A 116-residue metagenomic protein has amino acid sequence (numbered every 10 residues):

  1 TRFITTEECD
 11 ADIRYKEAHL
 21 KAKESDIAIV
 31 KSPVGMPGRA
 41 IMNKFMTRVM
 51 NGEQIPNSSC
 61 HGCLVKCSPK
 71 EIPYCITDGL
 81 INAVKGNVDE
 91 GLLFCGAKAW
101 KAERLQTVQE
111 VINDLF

Functional and structural regions predicted by a protein language model:
R2-F116: Conserved active-site-proximal phosphate/metal-binding subdomains
